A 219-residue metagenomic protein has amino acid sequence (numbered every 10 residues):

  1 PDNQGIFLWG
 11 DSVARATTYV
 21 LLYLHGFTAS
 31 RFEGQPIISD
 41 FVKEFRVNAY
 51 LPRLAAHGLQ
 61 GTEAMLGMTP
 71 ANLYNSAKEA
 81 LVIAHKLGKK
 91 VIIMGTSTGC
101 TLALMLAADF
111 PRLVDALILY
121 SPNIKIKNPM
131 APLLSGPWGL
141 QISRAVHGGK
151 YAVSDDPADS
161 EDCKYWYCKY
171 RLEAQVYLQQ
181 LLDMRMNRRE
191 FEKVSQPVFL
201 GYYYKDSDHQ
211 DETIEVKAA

Functional and structural regions predicted by a protein language model:
D2-L54: Short, surface-exposed "cap/lid" segments of acyl-processing enzymes
L8-R15, D162-A219: Serine-hydrolase catalytic core
R53-G58, N123: Short beta-to-alpha linker loops that shape the active-site pocket of alpha/beta-hydrolase fold enzymes
L59-I92: Catalytic nucleophile-loop/oxyanion-hole region of alpha/beta-hydrolase and closely related hydrolase-like folds
A84, M94-A103: Gly/Ala-rich beta-loop-alpha elbow adjacent to hydrolase catalytic centers
I92, A116-I118: Residue in the alpha/beta-hydrolase core beta-strand immediately N-terminal to the catalytic nucleophile
C100-P111, L117: Short glycine-enriched nucleophile-adjacent loop and the immediately C-terminal alpha-helix near the catalytic center
I118-P129: Active-site nucleophile loop of the alpha/beta-hydrolase fold
